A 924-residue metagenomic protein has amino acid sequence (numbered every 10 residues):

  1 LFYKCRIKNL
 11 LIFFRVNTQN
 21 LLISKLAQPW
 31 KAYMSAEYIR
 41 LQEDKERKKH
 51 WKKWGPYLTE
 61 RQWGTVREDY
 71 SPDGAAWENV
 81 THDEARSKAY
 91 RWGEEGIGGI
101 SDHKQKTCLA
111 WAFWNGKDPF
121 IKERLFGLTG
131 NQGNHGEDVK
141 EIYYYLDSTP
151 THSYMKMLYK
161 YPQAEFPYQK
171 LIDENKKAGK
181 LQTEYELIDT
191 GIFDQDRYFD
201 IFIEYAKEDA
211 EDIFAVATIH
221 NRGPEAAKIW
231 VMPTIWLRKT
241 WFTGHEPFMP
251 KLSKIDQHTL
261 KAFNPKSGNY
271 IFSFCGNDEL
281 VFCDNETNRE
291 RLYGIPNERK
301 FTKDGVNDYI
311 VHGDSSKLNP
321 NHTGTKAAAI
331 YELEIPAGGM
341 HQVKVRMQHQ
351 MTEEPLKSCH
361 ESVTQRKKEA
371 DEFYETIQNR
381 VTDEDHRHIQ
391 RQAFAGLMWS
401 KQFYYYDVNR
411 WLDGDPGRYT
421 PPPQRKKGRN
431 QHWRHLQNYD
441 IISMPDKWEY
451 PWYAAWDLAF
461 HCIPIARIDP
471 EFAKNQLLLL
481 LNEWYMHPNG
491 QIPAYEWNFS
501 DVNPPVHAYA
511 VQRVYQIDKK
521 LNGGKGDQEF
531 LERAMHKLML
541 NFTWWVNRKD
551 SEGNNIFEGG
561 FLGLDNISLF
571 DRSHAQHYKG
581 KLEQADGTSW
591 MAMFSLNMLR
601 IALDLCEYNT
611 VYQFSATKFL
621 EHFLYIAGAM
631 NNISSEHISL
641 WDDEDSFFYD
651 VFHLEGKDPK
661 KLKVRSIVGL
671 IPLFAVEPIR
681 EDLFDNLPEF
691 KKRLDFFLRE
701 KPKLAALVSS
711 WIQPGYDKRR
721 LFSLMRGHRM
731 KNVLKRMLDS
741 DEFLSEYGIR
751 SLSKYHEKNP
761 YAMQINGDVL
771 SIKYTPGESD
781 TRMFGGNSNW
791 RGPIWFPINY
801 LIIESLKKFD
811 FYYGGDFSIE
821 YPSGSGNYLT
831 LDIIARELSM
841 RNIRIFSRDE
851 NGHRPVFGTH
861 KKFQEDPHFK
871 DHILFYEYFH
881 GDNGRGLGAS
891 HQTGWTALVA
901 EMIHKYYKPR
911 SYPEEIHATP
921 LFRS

Functional and structural regions predicted by a protein language model:
I12-R15, L22-Y33: Short, Lys/Arg-enriched N-terminal segments with co-localized hydrophobic residues within the first ~10-30 amino acids
Y33-S87, G99, W114-S924: Acidic, mature catalytic/reactive cores of soluble proteins
E94-S101, L109-A112: Structured, charged N-terminal subsegments at the starts of enzyme catalytic cores and at intra-chain domain/subunit
